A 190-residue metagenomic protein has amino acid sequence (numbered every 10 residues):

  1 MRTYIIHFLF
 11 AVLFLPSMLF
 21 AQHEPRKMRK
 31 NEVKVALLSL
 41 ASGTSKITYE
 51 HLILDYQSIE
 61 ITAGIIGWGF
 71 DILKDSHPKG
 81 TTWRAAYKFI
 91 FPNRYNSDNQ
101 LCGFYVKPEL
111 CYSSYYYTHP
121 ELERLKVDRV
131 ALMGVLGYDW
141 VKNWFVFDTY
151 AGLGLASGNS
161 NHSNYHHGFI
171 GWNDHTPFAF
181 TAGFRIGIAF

Functional and structural regions predicted by a protein language model:
M1-K27: Cleavable N-terminal export/targeting peptides
A21-P78, Y115, G187-A189: Short glycine/proline- and aromatic-enriched beta-strand/turn motifs that initiate or cap beta-hairpins
Q22-R29, Y56, P92-G103, V141-F147: Short loop/turn motifs that connect adjacent beta-strands in outer-membrane beta-barrel proteins
K27, L37-L38, K74-G80, E123-D128 (+1 more regions): Replace "Gram-negative outer membrane beta-barrel proteins" with "bacterial and organellar outer membrane beta-barrel
V33-V35, Y49, I61-A63, A85-Y87 (+4 more regions): Membrane-embedded beta-strand positions of outer-membrane beta-barrel proteins
E50-L52, K88-R94, G137-V141, G187-A189: Structural signature of outer-membrane beta-barrel channels/translocons
T62-V130, D139: Outer-membrane beta-barrel translocator/channel fold
R84-I90, T176-F190: Outer-membrane beta-barrel "beta-signal"
